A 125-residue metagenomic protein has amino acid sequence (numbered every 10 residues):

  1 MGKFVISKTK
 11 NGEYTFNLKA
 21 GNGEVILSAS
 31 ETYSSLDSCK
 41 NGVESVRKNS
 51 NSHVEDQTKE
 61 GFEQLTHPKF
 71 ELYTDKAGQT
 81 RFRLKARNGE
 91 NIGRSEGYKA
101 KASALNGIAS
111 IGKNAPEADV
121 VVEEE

Functional and structural regions predicted by a protein language model:
M1, R47-K76, A118-E125: Intrinsic disorder/low-complexity detector
K3-S7, E13-Y33, G42-S45, K69-D75 (+2 more regions): A structural feature that tracks compact, well-ordered secondary-structure segments with a strong bias toward
S28-E60: Negatively charged, low-complexity tracts enriched in Asp/Glu with abundant Ser/Thr
